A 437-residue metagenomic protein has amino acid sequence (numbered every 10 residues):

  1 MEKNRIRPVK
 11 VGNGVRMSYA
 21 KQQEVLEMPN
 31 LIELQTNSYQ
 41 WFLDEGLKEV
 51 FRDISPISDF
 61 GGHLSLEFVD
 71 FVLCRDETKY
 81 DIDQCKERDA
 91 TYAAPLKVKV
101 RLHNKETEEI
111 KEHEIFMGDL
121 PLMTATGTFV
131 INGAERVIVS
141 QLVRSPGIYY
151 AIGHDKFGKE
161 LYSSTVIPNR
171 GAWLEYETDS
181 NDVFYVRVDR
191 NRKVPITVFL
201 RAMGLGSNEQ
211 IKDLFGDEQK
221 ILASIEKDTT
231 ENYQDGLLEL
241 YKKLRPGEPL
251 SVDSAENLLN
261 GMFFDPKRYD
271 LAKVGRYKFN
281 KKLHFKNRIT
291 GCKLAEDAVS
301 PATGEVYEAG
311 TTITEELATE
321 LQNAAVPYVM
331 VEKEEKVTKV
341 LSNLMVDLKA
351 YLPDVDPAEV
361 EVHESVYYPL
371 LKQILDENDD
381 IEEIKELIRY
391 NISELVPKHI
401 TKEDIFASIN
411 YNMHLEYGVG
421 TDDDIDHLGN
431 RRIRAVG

Functional and structural regions predicted by a protein language model:
M1-G437: N-terminal non-catalytic structural scaffold regions of very large proteins
